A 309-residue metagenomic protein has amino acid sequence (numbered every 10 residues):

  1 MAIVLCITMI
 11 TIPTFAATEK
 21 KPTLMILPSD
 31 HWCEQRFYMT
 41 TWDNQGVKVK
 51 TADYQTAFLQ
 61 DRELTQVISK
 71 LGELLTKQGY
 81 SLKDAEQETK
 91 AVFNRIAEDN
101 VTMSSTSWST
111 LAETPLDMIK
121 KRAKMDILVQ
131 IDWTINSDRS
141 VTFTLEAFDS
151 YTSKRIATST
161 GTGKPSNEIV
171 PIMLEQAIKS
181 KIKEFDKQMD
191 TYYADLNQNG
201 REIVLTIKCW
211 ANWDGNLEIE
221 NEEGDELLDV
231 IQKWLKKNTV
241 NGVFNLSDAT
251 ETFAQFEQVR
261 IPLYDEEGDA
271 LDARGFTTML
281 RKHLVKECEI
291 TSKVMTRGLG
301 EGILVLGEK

Functional and structural regions predicted by a protein language model:
M1-T11: Bacterial N-terminal signal peptides
I12-A16: Sec/Tat signal peptide C-region and signal peptidase I cleavage site
A17-Y38, K154-V243, R297: C-terminal/domain-edge helix-coil "capping" segments
E19-K21, R62, Q66, K70 (+5 more regions): Extracytoplasmic
S29-W32, Q87-E88, E146, S150-Y151 (+3 more regions): Solvent-exposed coil/turn segments that connect beta secondary-structure elements in extracytoplasmic/periplasmic
T40-E113, K121-R122, D225-Y264, D269-V285: N-terminal segment of the mature soluble domain
A123-E168, L299-K309: Amphipathic beta-strand/beta-sheet edge segments enriched in Tyr/Trp
L280-K309: C-terminal basic regulatory modules in eukaryotic proteins
